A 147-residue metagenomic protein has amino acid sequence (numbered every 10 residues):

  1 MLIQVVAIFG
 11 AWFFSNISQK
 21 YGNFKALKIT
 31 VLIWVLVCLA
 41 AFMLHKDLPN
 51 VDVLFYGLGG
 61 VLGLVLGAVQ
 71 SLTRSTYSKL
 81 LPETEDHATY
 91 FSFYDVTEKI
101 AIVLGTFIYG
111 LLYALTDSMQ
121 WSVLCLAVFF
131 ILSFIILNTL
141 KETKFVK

Functional and structural regions predicted by a protein language model:
Q4-W12, K99-V103: Residue-level signature of mid-helix packing/kink "hotspots" within the transmembrane helices of 12-pass Major
F9-K25: Helix-to-loop junctions at the C-terminal end of transmembrane segments in multipass secondary transporters
L32-P49: C-terminal ends and interior cores of transmembrane alpha-helices in multi-pass membrane transporters/permeases
V51-V69: Hydrophobic core of transmembrane alpha-helices in multi-pass small-molecule transporters, especially MFS/SLC-type
D52, L111-F130: A membrane-interface helix-boundary motif in multi-pass transporters
A68-P82: Intracellular juxtamembrane helix-capping segments at the cytosolic ends of symmetry-related transmembrane helices
V69, L124-K147: Multi-pass alpha-helical transporter architecture, strongest for 12-TM Major Facilitator/SLC carriers used
S78, E83-Y94: Loop-to-transmembrane helix entry/capping segments in MFS-fold secondary transporters and related SLC/MFSD carriers
